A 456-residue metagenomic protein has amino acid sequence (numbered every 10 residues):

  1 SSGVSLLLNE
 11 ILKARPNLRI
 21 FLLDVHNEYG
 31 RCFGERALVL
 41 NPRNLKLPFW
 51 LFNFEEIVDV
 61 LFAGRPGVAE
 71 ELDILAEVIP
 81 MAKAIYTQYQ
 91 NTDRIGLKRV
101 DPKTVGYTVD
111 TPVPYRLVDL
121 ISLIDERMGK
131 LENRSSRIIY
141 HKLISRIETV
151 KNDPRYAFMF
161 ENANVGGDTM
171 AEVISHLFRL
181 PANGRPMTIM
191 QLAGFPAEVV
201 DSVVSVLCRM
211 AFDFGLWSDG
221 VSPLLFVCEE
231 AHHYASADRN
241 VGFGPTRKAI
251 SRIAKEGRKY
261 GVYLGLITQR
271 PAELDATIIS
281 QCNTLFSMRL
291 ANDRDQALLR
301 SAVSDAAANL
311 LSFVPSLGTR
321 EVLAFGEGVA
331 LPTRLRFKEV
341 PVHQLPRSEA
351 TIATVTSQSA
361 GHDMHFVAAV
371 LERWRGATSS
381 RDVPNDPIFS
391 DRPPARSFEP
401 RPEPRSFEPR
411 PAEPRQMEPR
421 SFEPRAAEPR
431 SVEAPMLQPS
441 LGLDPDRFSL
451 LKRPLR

Functional and structural regions predicted by a protein language model:
S1-R43, A324, V355-S357, A368 (+2 more regions): Glycine-rich phosphate-binding loop of nucleotide-binding enzymes
L8, N27-P42, F49-R252: P-loop NTPase motor domains
I11-P16, L180-A182, G215-G220, A254-Y260 (+2 more regions): Conserved catalytic network of the ASCE P-loop NTPase/AAA+ motor domain
L23, C228, I267-T268: Hydrophobic residues in beta-strands of the RecA-like P-loop NTPase core, especially within AAA+ ATPase
H26-Y29, L45, G194-P196, H232-H233 (+4 more regions): Conserved nucleotide-binding/hydrolysis micro-motifs of P-loop NTPases
E35-N41, G242-G244, Q281-N283, A302-V303 (+1 more regions): Short secondary-structure boundary/capping segments
V58, A63, S251-E256, Y260-K338: Conserved ATP-driven motor cores of ASCE-family P-loop NTPases powering translocation/secretion/packaging/pilus
Y115, T319-R456: Conserved P-loop NTPase motor module
